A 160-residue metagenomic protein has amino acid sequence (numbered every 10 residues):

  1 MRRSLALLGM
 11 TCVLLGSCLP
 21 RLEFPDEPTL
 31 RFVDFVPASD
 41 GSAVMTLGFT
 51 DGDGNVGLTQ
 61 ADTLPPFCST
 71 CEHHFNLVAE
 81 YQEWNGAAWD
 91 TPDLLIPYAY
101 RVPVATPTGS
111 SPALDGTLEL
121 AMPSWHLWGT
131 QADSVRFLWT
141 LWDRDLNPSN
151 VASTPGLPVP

Functional and structural regions predicted by a protein language model:
M1-R2, P20: Short, intrinsically disordered low-complexity segments
R2-L8: Sec-dependent signal peptide recognition, specifically the positively charged N-region followed immediately by
L14-S17: C-terminal motif of bacterial Sec signal peptides marking the signal peptidase cleavage site
P20-P160: Non-catalytic macromolecular-recognition regions in eukaryotic signaling proteins
